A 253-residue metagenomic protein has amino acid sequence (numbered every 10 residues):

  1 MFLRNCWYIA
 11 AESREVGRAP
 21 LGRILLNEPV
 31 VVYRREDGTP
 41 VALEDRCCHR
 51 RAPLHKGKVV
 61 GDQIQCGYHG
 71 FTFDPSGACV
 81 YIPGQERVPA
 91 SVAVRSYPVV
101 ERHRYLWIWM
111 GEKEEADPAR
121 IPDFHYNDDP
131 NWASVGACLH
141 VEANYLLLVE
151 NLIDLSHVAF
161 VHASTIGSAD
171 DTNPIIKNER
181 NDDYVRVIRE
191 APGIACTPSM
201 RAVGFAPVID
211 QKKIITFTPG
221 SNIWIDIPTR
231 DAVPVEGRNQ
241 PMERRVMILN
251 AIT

Functional and structural regions predicted by a protein language model:
F2, Y8, E12, K58 (+1 more regions): A short, aromatic/hydrophobic, helix- or strand-capping loop or linear motif that either lines the entrance/gate
R4-W7, R18, H103, G136 (+2 more regions): Sequence-level motif detector for i,i+2 pairs with an aromatic at +2
W7, E15-A19, L25, H55 (+3 more regions): Proteins with a high burden of low-complexity, intrinsically disordered sequence enriched in S/T/G/P/A and R, requiring
I9-A133, M247: Rieske [2Fe-2S] iron-sulfur-binding domain
T39, E114, P118-T253: C-terminal catalytic domain of Rieske-type non-heme iron oxygenases
